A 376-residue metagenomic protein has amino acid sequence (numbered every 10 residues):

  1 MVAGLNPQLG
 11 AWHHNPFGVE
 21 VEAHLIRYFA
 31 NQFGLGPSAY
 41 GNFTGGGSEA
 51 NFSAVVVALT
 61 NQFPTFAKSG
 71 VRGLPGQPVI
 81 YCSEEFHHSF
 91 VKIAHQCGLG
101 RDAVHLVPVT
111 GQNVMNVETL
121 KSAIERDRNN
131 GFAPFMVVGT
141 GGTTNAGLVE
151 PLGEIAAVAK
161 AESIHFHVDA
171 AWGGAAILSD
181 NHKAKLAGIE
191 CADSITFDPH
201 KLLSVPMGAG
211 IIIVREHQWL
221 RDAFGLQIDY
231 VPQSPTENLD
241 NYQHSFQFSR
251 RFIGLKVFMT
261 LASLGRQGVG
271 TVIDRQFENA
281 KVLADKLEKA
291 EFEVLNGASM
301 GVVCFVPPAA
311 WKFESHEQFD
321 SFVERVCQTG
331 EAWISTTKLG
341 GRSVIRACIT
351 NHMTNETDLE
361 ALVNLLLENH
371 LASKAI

Functional and structural regions predicted by a protein language model:
L5-G47, N61, T65: Conserved N-terminal alpha-helix of the aminotransferase class I/II PLP-enzyme fold
G18, N42-S48, C82-S83, T140 (+1 more regions): Active-site nucleophile and cofactor-binding loops and adjacent substrate-binding regions of central metabolic enzymes
P37-S38, N296-G301, K338-V344: Short Gly/Ser/Thr- and Asp/Glu-enriched loop/turn motifs at secondary-structure junctions
A50, V56-R221: Conserved PLP-enzyme active-site core in the AAT-like
T143, E162, A187-A290: Active-site C-terminal subdomain of aminotransferase-like
V294-V326: Conserved PLP-binding catalytic core of the aspartate aminotransferase-like
L339-I376: PLP-dependent enzyme catalytic core of the Aspartate aminotransferase-like
